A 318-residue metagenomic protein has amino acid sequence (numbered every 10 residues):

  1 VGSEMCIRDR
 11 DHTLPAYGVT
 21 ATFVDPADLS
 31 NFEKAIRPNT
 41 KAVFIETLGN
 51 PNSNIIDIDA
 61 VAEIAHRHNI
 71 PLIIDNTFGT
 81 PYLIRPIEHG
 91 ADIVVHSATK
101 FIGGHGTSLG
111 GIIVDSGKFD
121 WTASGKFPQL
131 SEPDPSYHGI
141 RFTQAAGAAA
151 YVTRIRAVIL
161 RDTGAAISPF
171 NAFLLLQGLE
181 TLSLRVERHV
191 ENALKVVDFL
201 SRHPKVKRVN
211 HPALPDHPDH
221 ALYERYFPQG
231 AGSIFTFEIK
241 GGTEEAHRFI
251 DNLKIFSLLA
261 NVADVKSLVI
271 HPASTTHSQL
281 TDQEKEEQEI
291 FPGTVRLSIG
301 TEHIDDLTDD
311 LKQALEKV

Functional and structural regions predicted by a protein language model:
V1-I7: Short, small-residue-biased leader/transition segments that mark boundaries at the very start of proteins
D11, P38, R185, D251-N252 (+1 more regions): PLP-dependent enzyme catalytic core of the Aspartate aminotransferase-like
D11-A60: PLP-dependent aminotransferase-class I/II
F23-D25, F44-I45, L72-N76, V94-S97 (+2 more regions): General beta-strand structural signal in soluble alpha/beta enzymes
D25-N31, T77-P81, D216: Short acidic loop-to-helix transition motifs that present clustered carboxylates
R37, A42, I55-I93: Catalytic PLP-binding core of fold-type I/II PLP enzymes
V43-E46, V61, D75, P86 (+4 more regions): Buried hydrophobic positions in well-ordered alpha/beta secondary-structure cores of metabolic enzymes
I93-H96, I102-I234, E238-V265: Active-site C-terminal subdomain of aminotransferase-like
